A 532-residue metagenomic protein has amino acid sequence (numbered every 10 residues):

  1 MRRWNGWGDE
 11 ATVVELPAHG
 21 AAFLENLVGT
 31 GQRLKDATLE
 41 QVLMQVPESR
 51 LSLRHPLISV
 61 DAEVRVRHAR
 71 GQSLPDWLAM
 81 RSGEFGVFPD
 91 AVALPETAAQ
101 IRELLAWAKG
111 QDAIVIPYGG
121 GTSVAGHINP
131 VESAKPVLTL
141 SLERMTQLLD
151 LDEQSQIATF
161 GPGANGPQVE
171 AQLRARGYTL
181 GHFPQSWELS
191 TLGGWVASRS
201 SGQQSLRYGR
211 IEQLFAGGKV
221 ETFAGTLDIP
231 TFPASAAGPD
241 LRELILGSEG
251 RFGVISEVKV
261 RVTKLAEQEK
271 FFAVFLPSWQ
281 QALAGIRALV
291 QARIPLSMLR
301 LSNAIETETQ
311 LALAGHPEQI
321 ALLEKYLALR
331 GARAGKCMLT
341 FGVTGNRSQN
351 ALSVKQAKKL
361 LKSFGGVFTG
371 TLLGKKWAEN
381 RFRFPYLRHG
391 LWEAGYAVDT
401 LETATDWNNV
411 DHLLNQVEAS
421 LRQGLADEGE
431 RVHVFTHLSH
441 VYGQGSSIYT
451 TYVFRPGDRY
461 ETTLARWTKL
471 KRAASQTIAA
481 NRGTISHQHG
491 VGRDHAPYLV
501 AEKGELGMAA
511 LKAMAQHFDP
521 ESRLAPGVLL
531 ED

Functional and structural regions predicted by a protein language model:
M1-A106, V124-Q156, E308-L313, K375-D399 (+2 more regions): N-terminal flexible segment immediately upstream of the FAD-binding catalytic core in FAD-dependent oxidoreductases
R54-M80, L283-A473, N481: C-terminal substrate-recognition/cap domain of FAD-linked oxidoreductases
D90-E96, K270-P277, F341-V343, L401-T405: Short, well-ordered beta-strand elements within core beta-sheets of diverse protein domains
T146-S302: FAD-binding subdomain of flavoenzyme oxidoreductases
V491-D532: Activity-critical C-terminal alpha-helical subdomain
